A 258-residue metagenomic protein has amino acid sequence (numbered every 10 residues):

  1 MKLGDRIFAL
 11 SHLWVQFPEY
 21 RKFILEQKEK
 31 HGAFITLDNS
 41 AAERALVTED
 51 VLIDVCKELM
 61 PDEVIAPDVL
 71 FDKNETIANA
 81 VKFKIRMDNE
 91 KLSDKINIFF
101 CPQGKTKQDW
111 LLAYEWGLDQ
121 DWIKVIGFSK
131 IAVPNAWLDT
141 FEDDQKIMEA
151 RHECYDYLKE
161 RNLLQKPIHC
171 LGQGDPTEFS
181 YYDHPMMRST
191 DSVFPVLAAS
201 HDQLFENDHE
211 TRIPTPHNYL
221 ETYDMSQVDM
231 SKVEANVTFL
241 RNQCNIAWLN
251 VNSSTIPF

Functional and structural regions predicted by a protein language model:
M1-L92, S253-F258: Non-catalytic, usually N-terminal nucleic-acid engagement modules in DNA/RNA processing proteins
I53, D119, H152-H169, D175-F258: Alpha/beta catalytic cores of nucleotide-metabolism and tRNA/nucleoside-modifying enzymes
C56-T190, P195: Eukaryote-skewed repeat-based solenoidal scaffolds used as protein-protein interaction platforms, primarily
